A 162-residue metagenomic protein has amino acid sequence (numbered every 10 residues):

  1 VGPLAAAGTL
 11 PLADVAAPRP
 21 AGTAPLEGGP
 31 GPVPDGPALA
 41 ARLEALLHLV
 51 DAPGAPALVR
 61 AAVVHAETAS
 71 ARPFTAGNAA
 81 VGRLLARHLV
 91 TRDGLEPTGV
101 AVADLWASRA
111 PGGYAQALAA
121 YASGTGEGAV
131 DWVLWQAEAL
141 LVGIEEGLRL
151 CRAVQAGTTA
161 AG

Functional and structural regions predicted by a protein language model:
V1-G162: FIC/Doc superfamily catalytic core
